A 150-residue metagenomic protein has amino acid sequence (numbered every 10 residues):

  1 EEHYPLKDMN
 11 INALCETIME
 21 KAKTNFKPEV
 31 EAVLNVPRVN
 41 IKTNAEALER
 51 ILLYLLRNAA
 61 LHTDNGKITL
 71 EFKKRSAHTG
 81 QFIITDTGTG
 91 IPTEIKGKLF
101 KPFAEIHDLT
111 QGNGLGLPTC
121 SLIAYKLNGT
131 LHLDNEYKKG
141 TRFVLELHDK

Functional and structural regions predicted by a protein language model:
E1-Y4, N40-T43: Conserved micro-motifs of the catalytic ATP-binding
N58-A60: Short helix-loop "hinge" at the ATP-lid/N-box region of the Bergerat-fold HATPase_c
K67-H78: Short beta-strand/loop element within the Bergerat-fold HATPase_c
D86: Acidic ATP/Mg2+-coordinating residue in the GHKL
I91-F103: Short conserved segment of the HATPase_c
I123-A124: Detector for a conserved hydrophobic position within an alpha-helical segment of the HATPase_c
